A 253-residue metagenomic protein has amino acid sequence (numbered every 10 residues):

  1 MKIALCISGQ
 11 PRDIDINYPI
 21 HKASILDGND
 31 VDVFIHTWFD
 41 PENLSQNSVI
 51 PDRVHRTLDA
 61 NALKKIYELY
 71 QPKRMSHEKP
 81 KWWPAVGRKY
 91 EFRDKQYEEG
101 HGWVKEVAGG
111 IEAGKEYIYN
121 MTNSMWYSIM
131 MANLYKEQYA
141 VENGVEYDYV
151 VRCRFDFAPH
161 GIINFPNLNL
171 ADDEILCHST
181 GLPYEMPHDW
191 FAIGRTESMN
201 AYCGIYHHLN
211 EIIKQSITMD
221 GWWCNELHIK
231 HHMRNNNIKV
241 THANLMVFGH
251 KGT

Functional and structural regions predicted by a protein language model:
M1-T253: ER/Golgi luminal nucleotide-sugar-dependent glycosyltransferases, focusing on the catalytic module
